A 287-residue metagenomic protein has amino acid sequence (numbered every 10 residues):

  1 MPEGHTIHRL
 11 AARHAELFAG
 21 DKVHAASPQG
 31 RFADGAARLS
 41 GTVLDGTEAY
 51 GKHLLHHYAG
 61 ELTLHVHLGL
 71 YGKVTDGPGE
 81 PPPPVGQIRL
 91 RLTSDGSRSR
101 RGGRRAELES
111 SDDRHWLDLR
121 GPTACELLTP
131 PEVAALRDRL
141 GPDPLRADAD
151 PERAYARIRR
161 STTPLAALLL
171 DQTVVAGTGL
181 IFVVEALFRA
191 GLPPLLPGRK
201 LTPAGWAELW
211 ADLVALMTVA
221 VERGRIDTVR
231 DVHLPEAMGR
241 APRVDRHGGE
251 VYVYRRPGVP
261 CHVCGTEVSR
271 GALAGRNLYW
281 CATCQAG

Functional and structural regions predicted by a protein language model:
M1-G287: Structured catalytic/nucleic-acid-binding cores of DNA maintenance enzymes
